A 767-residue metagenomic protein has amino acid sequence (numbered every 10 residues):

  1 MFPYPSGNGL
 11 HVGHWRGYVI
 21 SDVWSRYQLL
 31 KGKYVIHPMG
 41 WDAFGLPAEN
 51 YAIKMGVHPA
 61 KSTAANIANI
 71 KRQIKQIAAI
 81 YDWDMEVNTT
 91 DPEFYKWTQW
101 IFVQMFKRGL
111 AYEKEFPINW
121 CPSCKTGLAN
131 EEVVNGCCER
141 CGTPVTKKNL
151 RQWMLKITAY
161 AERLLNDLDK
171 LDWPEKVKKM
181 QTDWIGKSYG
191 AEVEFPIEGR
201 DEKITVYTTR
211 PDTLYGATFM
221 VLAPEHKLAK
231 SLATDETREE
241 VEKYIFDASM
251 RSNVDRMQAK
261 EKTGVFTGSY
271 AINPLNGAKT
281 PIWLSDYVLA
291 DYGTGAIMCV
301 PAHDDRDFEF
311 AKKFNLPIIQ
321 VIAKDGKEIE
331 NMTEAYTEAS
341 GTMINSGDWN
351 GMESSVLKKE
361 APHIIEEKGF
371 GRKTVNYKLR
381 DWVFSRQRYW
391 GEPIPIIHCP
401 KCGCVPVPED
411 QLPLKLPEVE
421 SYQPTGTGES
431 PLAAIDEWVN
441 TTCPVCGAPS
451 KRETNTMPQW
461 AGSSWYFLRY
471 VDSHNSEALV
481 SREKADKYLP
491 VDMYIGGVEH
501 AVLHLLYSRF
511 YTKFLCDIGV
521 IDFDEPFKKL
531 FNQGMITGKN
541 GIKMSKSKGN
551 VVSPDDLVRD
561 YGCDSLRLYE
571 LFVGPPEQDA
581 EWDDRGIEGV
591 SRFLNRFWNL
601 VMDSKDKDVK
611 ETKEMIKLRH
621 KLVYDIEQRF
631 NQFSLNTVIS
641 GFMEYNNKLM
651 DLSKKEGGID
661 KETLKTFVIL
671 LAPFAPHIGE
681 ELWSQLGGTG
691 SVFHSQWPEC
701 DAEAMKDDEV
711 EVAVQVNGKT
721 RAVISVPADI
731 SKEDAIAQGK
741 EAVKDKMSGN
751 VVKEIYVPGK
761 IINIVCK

Functional and structural regions predicted by a protein language model:
M1-V57, T63, E86-I101, C124 (+3 more regions): N-terminal catalytic cores of NTP/NDP-binding nucleotidyl/phosphoryl-transfer enzymes
F2-L10, W83-V87, L289-I297, M343-G347 (+9 more regions): Glycine- and acidic
V12, T98-A323, P431, T442 (+4 more regions): NTP-handling and nucleic-acid-processing catalytic cores
R26-Y34, K54-A60, Q76-I80, K107-E113 (+17 more regions): Secondary-structure transition/capping motifs at alpha-helix termini and the adjoining loop/turn into the next element
D42, K107-N119, K373-C402, Q459 (+4 more regions): Helix-rich, typically C-terminal accessory recognition domains appended to large enzymatic cores
K54-I204, P211, K227, A296-K415 (+9 more regions): Residue patterns forming the tRNA-binding/recognition surfaces of aminoacyl-tRNA synthetases and related DALR
S269-L275, K279-Y292, V321, V439-P576: Alpha-helical recognition segments enriched in aromatics with Gly/Pro capping that present substrate-recognition
P406-C443, A448-R452, P458, A713-N717: Long, His/Glu/Asp-enriched segments that create or flank divalent metal/ion-associated functional microenvironments
